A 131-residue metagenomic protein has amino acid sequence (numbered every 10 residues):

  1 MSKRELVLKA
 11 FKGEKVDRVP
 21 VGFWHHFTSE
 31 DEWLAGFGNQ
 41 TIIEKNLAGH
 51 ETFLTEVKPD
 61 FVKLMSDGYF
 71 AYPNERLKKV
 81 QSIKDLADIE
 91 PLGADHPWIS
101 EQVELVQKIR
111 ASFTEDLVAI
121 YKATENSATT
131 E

Functional and structural regions predicted by a protein language model:
M1-K78, E104-S112: N-terminal basic, low-complexity leaders that serve as flexible interaction/assembly modules and, when applicable, as
P73-E131: Active-site-proximal, glycine-rich beta->alpha crossover segments in alpha/beta enzymes that shape flexible
